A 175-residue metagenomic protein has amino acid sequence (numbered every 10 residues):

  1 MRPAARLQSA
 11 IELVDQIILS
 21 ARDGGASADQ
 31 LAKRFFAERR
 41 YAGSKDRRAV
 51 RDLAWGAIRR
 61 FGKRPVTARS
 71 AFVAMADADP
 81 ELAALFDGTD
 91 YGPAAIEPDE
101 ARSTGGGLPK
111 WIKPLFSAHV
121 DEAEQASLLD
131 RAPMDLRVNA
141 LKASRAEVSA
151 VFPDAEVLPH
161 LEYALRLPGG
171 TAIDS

Functional and structural regions predicted by a protein language model:
M1-D174: Class I Rossmann-like S-adenosyl-L-methionine
